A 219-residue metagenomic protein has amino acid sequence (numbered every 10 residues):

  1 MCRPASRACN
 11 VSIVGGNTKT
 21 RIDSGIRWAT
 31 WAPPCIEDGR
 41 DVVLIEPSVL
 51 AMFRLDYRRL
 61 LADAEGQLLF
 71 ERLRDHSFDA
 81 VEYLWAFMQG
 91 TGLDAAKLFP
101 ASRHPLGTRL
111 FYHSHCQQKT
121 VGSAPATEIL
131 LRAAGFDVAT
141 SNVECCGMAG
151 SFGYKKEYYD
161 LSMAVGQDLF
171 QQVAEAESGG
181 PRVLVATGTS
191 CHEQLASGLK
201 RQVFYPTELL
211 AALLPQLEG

Functional and structural regions predicted by a protein language model:
M1-G219: Iron-sulfur cluster-binding electron-transfer modules in prokaryotic oxidoreductases
